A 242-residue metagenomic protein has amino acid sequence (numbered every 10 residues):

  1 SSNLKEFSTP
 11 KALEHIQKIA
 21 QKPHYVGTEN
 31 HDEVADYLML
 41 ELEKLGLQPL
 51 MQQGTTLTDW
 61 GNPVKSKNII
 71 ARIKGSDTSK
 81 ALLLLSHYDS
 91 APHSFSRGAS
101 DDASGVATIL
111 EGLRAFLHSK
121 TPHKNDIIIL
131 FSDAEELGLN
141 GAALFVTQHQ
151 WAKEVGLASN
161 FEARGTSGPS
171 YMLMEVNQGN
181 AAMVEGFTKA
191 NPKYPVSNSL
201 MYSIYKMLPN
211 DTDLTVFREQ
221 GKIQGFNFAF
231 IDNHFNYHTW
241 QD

Functional and structural regions predicted by a protein language model:
S2-D242: Soluble extramembrane regions of membrane proteins in the secretory/endomembrane system
